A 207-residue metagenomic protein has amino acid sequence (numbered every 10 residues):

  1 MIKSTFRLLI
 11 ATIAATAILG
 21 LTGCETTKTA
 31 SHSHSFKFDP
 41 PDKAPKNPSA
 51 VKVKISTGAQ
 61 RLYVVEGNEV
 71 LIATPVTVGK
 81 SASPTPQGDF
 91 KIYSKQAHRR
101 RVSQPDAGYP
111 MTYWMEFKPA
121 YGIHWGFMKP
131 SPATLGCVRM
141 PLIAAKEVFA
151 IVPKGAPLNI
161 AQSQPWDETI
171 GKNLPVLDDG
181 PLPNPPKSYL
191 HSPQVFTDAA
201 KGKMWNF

Functional and structural regions predicted by a protein language model:
M1-A11: Bacterial N-terminal signal peptides that target proteins for export
L19-G23: C-terminal motif of bacterial Sec signal peptides marking the signal peptidase cleavage site
C24-A82, G202-F207: Cell wall/extracellular polymer interaction/catalysis modules
K28-T29, P84-Q87, R99-F207: Exported/periplasmic cell-wall-interacting domains
K52-K54, R61-V65, A73-P75, K91-Y93 (+4 more regions): Soluble periplasmic/extracytoplasmic beta-strand elements of cell-envelope proteins
G67, V76, K95, G126-M128 (+1 more regions): Surface loops and adjacent helix of pleckstrin homology
P75-S94, S103-P105: Electropositive
